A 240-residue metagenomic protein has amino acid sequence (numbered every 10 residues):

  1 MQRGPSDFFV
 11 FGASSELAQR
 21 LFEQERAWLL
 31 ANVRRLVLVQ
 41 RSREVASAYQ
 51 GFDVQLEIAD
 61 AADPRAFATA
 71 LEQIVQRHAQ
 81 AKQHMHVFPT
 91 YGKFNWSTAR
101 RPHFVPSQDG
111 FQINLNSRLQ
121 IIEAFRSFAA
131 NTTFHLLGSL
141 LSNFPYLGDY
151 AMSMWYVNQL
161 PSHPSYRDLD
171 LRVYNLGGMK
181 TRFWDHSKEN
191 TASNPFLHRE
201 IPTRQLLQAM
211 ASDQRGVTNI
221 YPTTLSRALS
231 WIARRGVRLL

Functional and structural regions predicted by a protein language model:
V10-A27: N-terminal Rossmann NAD(P)H-binding glycine-rich loop of SDR-like oxidoreductase domains
F11, K82-K93, N114, L136: Rossmann-fold scaffold of SDR-type NAD(P)-dependent oxidoreductases
Y49-R65: Rossmann-fold cofactor-recognition segment
Q83, P89-Q108: Conserved mid-core segment of classical short-chain dehydrogenase/reductases
S97, N175-K188: Short beta-loop-alpha junction of Rossmann-like oxidoreductase domains
R100, T133-Y166, G177-M179: Catalytic loop of short-chain dehydrogenase/reductase
R100-I122: Catalytic Tyr-X3-Lys loop
V173, N190-R238: C-terminal helical subdomain
